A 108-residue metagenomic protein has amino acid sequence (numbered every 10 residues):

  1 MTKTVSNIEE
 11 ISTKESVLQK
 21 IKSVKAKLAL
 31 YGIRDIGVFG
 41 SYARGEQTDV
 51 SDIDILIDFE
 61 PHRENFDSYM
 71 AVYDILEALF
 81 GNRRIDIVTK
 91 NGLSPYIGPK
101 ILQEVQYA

Functional and structural regions predicted by a protein language model:
M1-D35, A43-D49, H62-A108: Catalytic core of pol beta-like nucleotidyltransferases
V38: Conserved histidines in hydrophobic membrane contexts and catalytic metal-binding motifs
S51-I53: Change "...and in nucleic-acid phosphodiester-cleaving endonucleases..." to "...and in nucleic-acid processing enzymes
L56-D58: Short hydrophobic/aromatic beta-strand micro-patches that form the beta-sheet surface supporting nucleotide- or nucleic
